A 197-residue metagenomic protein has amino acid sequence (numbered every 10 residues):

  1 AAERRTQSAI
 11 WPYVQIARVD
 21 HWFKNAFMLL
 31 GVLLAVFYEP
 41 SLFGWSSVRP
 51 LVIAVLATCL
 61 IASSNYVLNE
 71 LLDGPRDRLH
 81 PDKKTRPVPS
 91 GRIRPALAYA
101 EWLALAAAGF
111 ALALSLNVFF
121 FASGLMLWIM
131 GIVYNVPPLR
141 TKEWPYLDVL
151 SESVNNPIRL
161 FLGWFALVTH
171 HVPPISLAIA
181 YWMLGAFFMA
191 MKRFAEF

Functional and structural regions predicted by a protein language model:
A1-G74, R78, R92-A104: Topogenic membrane-insertion module of multi-pass membrane proteins
A1-W22, W144, E152-F197: C-terminal membrane-associated helical module and adjoining short loops/tails
F23-L30, V52-L56, L60, A100-A108 (+5 more regions): Lipid-exposed faces of alpha-helical membrane segments in multi-pass integral membrane proteins
L29, L33, D77-P81, W102 (+3 more regions): Short, function-defining helix-loop hinge/capping sites that tune catalysis or transport
L30-F37, L68-L71, A111-S115, V133-V136 (+3 more regions): Structural signature of transmembrane alpha-helix termini at the membrane-water interface
L34-L56, A108-A122, L160-A180: Helix-coil boundary and interhelical linker segments in multi-pass alpha-helical membrane proteins
T58-P89, I132, P138-S151, F187-F197: Acidic (Asp/Glu-rich) catalytic motifs at the cytosolic membrane interface
L79-L125, L160, P174-A186: Multi-pass membrane catalytic core of lipid/isoprenoid biosynthesis enzymes
